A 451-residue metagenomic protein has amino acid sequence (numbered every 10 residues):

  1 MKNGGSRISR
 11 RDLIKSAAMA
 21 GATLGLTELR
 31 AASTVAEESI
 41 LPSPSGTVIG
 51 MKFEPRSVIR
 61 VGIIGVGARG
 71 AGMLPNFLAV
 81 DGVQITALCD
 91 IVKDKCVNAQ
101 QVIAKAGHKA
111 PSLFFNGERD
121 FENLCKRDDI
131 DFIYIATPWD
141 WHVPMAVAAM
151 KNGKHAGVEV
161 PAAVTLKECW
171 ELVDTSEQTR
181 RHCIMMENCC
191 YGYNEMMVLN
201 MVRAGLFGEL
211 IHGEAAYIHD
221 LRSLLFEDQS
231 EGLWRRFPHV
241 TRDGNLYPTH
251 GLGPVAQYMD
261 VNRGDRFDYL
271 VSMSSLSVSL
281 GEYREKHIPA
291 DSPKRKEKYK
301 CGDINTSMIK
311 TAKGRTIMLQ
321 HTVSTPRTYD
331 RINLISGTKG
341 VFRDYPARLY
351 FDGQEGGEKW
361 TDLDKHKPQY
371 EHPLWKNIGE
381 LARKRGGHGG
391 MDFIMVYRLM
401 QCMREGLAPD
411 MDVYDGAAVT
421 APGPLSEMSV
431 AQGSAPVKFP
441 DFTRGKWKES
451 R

Functional and structural regions predicted by a protein language model:
K2-K154, K167-W170, D174-H182: N-terminal glycine-/serine-/threonine-rich beta1-alpha1-beta2 phosphate-ribose binding loop of Rossmann-like
S16-A20, L29, G72, A256 (+2 more regions): C-terminal helical cap and adjacent loop that interface with cofactors, partners, or active-site loops
G65, Q178-I184, C189-Y299, L399: Predominantly a Rossmann-like dinucleotide-binding segment in NAD(P)-dependent oxidoreductases
M145, L172, V198, L425-S426: Aromatic/hydrophobic pocket-lining residues that form π-stacking "cages" and hydrophobic walls in ligand
A162-V164: Short, acidic/turn-prone active-site loops that include or flank metal/cofactor- and phosphate-binding residues
S307-K313, G337: Active-site beta-strand termini and strand-to-loop segments that position acidic
